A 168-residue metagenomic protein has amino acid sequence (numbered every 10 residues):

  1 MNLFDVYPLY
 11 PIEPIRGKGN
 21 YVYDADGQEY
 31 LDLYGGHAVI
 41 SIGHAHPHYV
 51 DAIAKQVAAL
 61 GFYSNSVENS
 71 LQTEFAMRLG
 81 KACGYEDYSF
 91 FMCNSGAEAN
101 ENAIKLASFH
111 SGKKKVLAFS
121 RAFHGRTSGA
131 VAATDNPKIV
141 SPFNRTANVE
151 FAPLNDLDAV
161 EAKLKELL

Functional and structural regions predicted by a protein language model:
M1-F4, V50-A54, V140, E161: Generic detector of well-ordered alpha-helical segments enriched in charged/polar residues, highlighting helical
M1-K18, R78: Active-site-adjacent loop/helix segments that line or gate small-molecule/cofactor pockets in enzymes
M1-N2, G19, S70-L71, S95-A97 (+1 more regions): A short linear-motif detector with a strong N-terminal bias
N2, Y7-L9, Y34-H37, F62 (+4 more regions): Residue-level signal for pocket-adjacent positions within structured domains
I12-L33: Active-site and channel-lining beta-strand-loop segments that bind or position nucleotide-derived/phosphorylated
Y23-D24, I42-H44, A132-A133: Short beta-strand-to-turn element immediately C-terminal to the catalytic PLP-Schiff-base lysine in fold type I
E29-K113: Glycine-rich loop-to-alpha-helix module at the N-terminal edge of alpha/beta enzyme cores
M77-L168: PLP-dependent aspartate aminotransferase-fold enzymes
